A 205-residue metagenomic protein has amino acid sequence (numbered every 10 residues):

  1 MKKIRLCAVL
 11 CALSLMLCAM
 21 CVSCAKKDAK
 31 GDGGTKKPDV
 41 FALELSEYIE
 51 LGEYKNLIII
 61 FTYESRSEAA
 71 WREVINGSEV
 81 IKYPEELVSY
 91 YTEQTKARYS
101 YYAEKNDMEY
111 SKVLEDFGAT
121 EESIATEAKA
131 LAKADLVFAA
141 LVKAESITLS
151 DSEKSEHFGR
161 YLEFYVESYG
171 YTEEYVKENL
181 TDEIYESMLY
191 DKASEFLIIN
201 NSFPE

Functional and structural regions predicted by a protein language model:
M1-C11: Bacterial N-terminal signal peptides that target proteins for export
I4, E121-E122, E173: General secondary-structure edge motif
R5-L6, T126, E186: Alpha-helical transmembrane segments of integral membrane proteins
C18-S23: C-terminal motif of bacterial Sec signal peptides marking the signal peptidase cleavage site
A25-G118, A130-E205: Peptidyl-prolyl cis-trans isomerase
E121-K129: Hydrophobic alpha-helical transmembrane segments of multi-pass membrane proteins
